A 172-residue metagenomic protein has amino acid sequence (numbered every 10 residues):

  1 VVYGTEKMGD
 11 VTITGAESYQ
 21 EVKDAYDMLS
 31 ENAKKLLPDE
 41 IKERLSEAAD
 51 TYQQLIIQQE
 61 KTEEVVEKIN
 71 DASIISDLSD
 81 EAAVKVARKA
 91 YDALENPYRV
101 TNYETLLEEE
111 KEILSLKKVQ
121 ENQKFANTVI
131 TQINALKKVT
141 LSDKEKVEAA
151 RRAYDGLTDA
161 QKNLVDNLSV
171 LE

Functional and structural regions predicted by a protein language model:
V1-E172: Beta-rich interaction/scaffold domains
